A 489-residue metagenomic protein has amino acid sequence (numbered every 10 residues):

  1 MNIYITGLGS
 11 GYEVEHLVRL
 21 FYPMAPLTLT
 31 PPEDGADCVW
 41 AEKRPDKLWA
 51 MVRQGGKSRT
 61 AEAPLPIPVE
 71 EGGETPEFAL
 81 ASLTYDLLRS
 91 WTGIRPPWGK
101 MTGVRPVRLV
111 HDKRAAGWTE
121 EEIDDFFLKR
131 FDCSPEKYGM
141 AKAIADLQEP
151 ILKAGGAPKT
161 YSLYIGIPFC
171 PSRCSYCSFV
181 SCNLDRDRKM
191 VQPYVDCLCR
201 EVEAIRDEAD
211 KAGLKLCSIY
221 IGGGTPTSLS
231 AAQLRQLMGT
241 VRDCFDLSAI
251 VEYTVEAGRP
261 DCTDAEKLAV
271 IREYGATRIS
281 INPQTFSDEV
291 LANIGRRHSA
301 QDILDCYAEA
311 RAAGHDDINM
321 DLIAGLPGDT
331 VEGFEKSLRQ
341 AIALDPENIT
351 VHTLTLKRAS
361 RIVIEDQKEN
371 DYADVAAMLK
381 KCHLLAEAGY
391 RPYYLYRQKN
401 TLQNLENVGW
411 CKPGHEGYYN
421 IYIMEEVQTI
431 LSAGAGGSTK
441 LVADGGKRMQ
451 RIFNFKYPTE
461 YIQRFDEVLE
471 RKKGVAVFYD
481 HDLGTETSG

Functional and structural regions predicted by a protein language model:
M1-R108, D112-A116, E120, L198 (+1 more regions): Radical SAM enzyme core and accessory elements
A50-V52, I165, I279-I281: Short beta-strand motif preference
W91-R95, A115-L163: N-terminal [4Fe-4S]-dependent radical SAM core
K159-V195: Canonical Radical SAM [4Fe-4S] cluster-binding loop centered on the CxxxCxxC motif and its immediate flanking residues
T160-S162, S218, E252, N348 (+2 more regions): Beta-sheet entry/capping signal
S181-K380: Conserved non-cysteine loop/helix-boundary elements of the Radical SAM core domain that shape
L214, I219-G223, T401-N407, E470-G489: Amphipathic, soluble alpha/beta structural segments
L304-D317, L326-T459: A structural motif corresponding to the C-terminal lobe/cap of the Radical SAM core domain
